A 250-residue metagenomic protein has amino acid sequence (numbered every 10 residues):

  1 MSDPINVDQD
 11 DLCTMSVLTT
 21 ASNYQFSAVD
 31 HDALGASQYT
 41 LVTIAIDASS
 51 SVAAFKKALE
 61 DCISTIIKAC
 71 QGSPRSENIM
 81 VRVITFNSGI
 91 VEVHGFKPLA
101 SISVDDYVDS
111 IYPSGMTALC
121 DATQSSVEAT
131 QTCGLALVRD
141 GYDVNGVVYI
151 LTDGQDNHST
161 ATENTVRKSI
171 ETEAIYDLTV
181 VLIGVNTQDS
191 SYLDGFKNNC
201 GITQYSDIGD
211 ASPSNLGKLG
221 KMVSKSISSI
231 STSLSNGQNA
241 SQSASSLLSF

Functional and structural regions predicted by a protein language model:
S2-T43, S49-K57, L135-V138: Acidic, polar low-complexity linker/tail segments
L12-M15, Q155-N199: VWA/integrin I-like adhesion module and closely mimicked acidic/polar interface patches used
A33-A36, C70-S76, Q131-Y142: Surface-exposed acidic, glycine-flexible loop patches that form ligand/cofactor-binding and adhesion interfaces
G35-G95, V148, V185: Von Willebrand factor
I79-D109, S191-N199: Short beta-strand-loop
D106-V144, T179-S191, N215-K218: Von Willebrand factor
T123-T172: Exposed acidic/Ser/Thr-rich ligand/metal-binding surfaces
N186-L248: Von Willebrand factor A/integrin I-like adhesion domains
